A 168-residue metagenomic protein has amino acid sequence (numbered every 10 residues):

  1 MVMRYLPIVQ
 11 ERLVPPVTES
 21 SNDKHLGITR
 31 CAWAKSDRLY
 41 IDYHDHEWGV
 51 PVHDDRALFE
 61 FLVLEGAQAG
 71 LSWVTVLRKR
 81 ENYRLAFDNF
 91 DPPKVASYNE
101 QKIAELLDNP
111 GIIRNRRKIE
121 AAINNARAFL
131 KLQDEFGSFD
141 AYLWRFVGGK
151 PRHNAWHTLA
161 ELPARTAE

Functional and structural regions predicted by a protein language model:
V2-E168: HhH-family (HhH-GPD) DNA N-glycosylase catalytic core used in base-excision repair
